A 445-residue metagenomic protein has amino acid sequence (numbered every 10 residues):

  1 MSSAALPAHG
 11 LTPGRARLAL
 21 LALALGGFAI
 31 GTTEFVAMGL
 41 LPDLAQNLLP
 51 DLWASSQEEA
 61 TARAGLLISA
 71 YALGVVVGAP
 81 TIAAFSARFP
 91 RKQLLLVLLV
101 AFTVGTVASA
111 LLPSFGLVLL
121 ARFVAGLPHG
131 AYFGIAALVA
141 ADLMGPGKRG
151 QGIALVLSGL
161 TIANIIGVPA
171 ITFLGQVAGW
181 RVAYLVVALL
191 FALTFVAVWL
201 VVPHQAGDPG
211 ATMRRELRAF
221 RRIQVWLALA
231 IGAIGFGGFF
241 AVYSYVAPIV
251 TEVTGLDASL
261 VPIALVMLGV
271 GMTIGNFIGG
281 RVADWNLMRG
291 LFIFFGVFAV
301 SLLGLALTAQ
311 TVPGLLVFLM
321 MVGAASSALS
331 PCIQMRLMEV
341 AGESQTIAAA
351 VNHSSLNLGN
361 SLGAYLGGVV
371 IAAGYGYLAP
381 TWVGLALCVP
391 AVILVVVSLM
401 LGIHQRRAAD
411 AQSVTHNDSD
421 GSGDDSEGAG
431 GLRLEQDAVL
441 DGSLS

Functional and structural regions predicted by a protein language model:
L41-V77, S259, I263: Extracellular/periplasmic helix-loop-helix junction of adjacent transmembrane segments in MFS-like secondary
V76-P113: Conserved MFS/SLC helix-loop-helix module at the cytosolic interface between two early adjacent transmembrane helices
P90, L111-G116, G255, T308-Q310: Helix-breaking motifs and short loop linkers at transmembrane-helix boundaries and internal kinks in secondary membrane
L95, V118, L291-F292: Primarily marks hydrophobic transmembrane alpha-helices of the MFS/SLC 12-helix fold
A101, G105-A108, G116-A125, P313-M321: Paired small-residue
F115-L117, G145-V202, I249: Helix-loop-helix hairpin linking two adjacent transmembrane segments in secondary transporters
A121-G159: Cytoplasmic helix-loop-helix junction between adjacent transmembrane helices in 12-TM secondary transporters
R289-I333: C-terminal transmembrane helical hairpin of 12-TM major facilitator-type secondary transporters
